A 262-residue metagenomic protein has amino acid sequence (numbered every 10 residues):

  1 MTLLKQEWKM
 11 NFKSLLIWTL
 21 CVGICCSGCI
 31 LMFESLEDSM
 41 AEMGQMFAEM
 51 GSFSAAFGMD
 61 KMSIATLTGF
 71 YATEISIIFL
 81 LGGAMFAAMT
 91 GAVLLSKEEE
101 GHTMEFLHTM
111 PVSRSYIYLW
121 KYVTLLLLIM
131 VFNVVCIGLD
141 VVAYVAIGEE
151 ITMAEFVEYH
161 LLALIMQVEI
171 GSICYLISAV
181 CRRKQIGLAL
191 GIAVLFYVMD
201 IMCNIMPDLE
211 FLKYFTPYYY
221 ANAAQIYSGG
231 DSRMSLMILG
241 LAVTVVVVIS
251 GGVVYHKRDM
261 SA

Functional and structural regions predicted by a protein language model:
M1-V22: Aromatic- and glycine-rich beta-strand/loop motifs that create alpha-glucan
N11, G28-T68, L188-A262: Terminal transmembrane helical anchor/hairpin motif
G23, S27-L31, T68-S76, L119-Y175 (+2 more regions): Secretory targeting signals
Y71-S96: Long, hydrophobic alpha-helical segments
A84-G91, L139, S172-I173, P217 (+1 more regions): Hydrophobic/aromatic residues in alpha-helical transmembrane segments
A88-H108, Y122: Transmembrane helix boundary and interhelical loop/hinge segments in multi-pass membrane proteins
R114-S115: Alpha-helix N-cap/start motif
